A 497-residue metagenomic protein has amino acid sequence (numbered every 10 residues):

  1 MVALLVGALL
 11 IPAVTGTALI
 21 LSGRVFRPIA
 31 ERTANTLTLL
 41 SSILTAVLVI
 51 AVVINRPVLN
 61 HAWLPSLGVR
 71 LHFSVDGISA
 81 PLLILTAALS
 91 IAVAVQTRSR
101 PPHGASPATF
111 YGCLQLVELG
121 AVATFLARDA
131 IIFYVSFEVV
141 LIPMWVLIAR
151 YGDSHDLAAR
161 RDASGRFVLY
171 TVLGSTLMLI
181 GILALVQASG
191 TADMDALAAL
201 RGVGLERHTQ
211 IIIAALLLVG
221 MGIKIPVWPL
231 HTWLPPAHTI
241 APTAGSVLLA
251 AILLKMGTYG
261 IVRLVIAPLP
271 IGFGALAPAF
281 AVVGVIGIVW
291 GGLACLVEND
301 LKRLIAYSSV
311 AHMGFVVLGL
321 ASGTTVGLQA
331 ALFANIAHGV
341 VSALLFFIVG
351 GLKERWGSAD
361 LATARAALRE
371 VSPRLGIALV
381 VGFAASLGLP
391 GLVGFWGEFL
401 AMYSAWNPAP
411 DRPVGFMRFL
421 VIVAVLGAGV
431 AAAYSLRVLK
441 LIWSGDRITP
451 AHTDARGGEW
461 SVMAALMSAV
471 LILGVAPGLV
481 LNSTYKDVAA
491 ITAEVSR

Functional and structural regions predicted by a protein language model:
M1-G7, V14-G112, D195-A199: Transmembrane helix-loop-helix hairpins at membrane boundaries of multipass inner-membrane proteins
M1-P12, V75-T86, I131-P143, H208-I223 (+2 more regions): Structural signature of hydrophobic alpha-helical transmembrane segments
G16-L21, I91, L119-A123, V146 (+7 more regions): Alpha-helical transmembrane segments of multipass membrane proteins
S22, I29-E31, T109, C113-L116 (+3 more regions): Alpha-helical multi-pass transmembrane bundles of energy-transducing inner-membrane proteins
A30-S42, D162-V172, S372-A378, G457-A465: Alpha-helical transmembrane segments and their helix-start/interface "positive-inside/aromatic belt" motifs in integral
N55-R70, A159-L169, S175-H231, I261 (+7 more regions): Juxtamembrane/interfacial segments at transmembrane-helix boundaries in multi-pass membrane proteins
V75, L85, L169, A215-G222 (+8 more regions): Hydrophobic alpha-helical transmembrane segments of multi-pass membrane proteins
W228, S342-I348, R418-D454: Predominantly late transmembrane helices and immediately cytosolic-facing juxtamembrane segments
